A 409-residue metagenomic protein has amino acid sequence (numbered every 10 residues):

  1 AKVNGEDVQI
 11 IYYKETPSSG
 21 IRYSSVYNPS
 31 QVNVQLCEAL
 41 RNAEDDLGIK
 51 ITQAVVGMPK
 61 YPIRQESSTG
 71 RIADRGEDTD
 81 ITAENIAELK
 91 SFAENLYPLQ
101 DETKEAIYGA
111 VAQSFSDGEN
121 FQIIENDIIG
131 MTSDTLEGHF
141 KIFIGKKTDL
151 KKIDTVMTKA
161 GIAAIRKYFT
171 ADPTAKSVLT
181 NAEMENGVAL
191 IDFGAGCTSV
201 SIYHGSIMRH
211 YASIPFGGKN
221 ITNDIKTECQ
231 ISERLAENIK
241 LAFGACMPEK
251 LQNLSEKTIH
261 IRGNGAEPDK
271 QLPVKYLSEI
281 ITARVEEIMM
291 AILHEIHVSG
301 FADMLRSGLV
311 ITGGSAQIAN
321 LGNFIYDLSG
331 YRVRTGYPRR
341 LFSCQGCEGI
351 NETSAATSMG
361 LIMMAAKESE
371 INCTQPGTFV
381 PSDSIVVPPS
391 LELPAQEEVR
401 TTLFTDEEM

Functional and structural regions predicted by a protein language model:
A1, M58-P59, L190-C197, Y203-S206 (+2 more regions): A short acidic Gly-Thr/Ser loop motif
A1, V56, M157, D192 (+4 more regions): Residue-level signature of catalytic and energy-coupling elements of molecular machines, predominantly ATP/GTP-dependent
K2-A54, M58-V188, S232-R234, N238-L277 (+2 more regions): Nucleotide/phosphate-binding catalytic cleft detector across ATP-hydrolyzing and phosphate-transferring enzymes
P59, G145, A245-M247, M304-L328: Glycine-rich phosphate-binding loops at beta-strand->alpha-helix junctions
F169-K176, N220, R340-S343: Short acidic loop-to-helix transition motifs that present clustered carboxylates
R209-H210, N223, P273-Y276, L341-E348: Short beta-alpha connecting loops at secondary-structure transitions that line or flank enzyme active sites
P215-A236: A conserved active-site cap/scaffold subdomain adjacent to cofactor or substrate pockets
G336-V387: Glycine-rich phosphate-binding/hydrolytic loop that grips phosphoryl groups
